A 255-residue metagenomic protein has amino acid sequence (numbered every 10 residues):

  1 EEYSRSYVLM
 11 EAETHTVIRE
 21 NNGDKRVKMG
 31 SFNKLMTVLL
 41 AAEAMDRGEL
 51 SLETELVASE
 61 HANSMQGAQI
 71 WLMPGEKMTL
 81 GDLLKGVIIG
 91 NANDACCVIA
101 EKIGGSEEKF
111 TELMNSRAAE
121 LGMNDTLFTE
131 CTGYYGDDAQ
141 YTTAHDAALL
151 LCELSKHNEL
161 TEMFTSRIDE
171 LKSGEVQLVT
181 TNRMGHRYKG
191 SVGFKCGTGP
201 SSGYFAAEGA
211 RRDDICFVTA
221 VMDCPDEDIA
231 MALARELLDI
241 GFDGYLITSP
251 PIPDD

Functional and structural regions predicted by a protein language model:
E1-H145, L154-S155: Active-site-adjacent loops and short helices of periplasmic peptidoglycan-processing enzymes
E2-S6, G105-D255: Penicillin-recognizing serine hydrolase domain
